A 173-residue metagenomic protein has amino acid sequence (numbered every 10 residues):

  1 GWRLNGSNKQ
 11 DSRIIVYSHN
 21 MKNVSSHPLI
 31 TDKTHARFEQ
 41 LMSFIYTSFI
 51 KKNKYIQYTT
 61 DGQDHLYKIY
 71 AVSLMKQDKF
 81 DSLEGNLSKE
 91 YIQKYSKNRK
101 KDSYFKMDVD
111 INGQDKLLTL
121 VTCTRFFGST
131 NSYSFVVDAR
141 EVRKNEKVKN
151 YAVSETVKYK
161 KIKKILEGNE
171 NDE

Functional and structural regions predicted by a protein language model:
G1-E173: Extracytoplasmic/periplasmic soluble domains downstream of a signal peptide or transmembrane helix
